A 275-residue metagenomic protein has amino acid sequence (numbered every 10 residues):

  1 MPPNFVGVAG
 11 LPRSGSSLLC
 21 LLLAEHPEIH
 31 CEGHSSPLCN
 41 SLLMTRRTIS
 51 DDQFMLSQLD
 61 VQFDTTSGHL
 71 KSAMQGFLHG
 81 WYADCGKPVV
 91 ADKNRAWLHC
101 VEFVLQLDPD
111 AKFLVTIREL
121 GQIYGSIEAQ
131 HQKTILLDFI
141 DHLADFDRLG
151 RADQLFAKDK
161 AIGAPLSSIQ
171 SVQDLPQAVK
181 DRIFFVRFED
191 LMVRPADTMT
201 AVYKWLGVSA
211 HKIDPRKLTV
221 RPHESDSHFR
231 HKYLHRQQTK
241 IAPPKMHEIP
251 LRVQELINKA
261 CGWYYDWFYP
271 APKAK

Functional and structural regions predicted by a protein language model:
M1-Q75, S225, R236: PAPS-dependent sulfotransferase catalytic core
M1-V6, Q154-K158, I169-Q177, A196-D197 (+1 more regions): PAPS-dependent sulfotransferases, especially Golgi type II membrane carbohydrate sulfotransferases
V8-G10, V90-K93, V115-I117, F185-R187: Short beta-strand segments
G15-I29, V104-D108, E128, F185-A210: PAPS/PAP-binding and catalytic site of the sulfotransferase fold
C20, C39-S41, L98-C100, G121-S126 (+1 more regions): Short catalytic/ligand-binding loop motif for oxyanion handling, primarily in non-cytosolic enzymes, centered on
I49-F54, Q58, D64-S72, P88 (+5 more regions): Anion-recognition interface
S67-D84, Q122-W205, L256-W263: PAPS-dependent sulfotransferase catalytic domain
K93-N94, V104-Q130: Conserved phosphate-donor/acceptor-positioning beta-strand/loop module used by diverse small-molecule
